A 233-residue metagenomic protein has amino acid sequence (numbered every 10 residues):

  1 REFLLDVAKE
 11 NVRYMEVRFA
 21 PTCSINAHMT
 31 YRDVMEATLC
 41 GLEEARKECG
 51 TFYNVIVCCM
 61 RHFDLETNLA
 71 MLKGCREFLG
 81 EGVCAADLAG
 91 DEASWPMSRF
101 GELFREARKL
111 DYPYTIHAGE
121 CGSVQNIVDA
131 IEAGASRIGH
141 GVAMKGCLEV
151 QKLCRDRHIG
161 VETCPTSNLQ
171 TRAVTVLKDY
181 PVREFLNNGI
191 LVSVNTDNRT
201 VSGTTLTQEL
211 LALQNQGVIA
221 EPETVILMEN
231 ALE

Functional and structural regions predicted by a protein language model:
R1-R18, E36-K47, E162: Alpha-helical scaffold segments that flank or form the walls of functional sites
F3-A27, F52-C58, C84: Divalent metal-dependent hydrolysis catalytic cores, especially in the metallo-beta-lactamase
V12-M15, C49-V55, G80-C84, L110-Y112 (+4 more regions): Short, well-ordered coil/turn segments that N-cap beta-strands
R32-E36, L69-K73, S98-F104, T175-E184: Charged helix-capping and loop-helix junction motifs
R32-G50, G101-T115, R157-H158, E162 (+1 more regions): Alpha-helix-loop-beta-strand connector modules within alpha/beta enzyme cores
C84-M97, E102-A173: Active-site core of metal-dependent hydrolases
T115-C121, I190-T205: Short acidic/histidine-rich active-site segments
V218-E233: Mid-to-C-terminal alpha-helical segments outside catalytic/metal-binding sites
